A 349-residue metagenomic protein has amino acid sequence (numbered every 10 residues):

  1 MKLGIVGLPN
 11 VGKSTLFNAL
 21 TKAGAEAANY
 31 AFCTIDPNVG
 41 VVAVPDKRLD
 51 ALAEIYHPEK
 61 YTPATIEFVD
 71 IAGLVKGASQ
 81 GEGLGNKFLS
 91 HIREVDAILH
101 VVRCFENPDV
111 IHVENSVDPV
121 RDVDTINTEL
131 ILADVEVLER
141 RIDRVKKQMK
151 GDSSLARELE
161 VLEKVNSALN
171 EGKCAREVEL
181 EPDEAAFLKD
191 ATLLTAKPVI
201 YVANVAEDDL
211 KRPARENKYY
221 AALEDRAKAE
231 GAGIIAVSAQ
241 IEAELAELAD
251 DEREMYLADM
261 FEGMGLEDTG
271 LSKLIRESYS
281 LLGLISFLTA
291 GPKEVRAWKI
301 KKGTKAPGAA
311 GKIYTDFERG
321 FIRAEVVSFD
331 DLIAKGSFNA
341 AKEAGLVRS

Functional and structural regions predicted by a protein language model:
M1-I111, L138-R140, R144: Conserved G1/Walker A P-loop phosphate-binding module
K2-V6, V11, F17, R144-S349: C-terminal-of-GTPase-core extension/linker across diverse P-loop GTPases
G12-F17, P45-H57, G85-D109, R121-L130 (+3 more regions): Phosphate-binding glycine-rich loops and adjacent basic patches that engage nucleotide phosphates, nucleic-acid
L20-Y30, P37-V39, V44-K47, A51 (+15 more regions): Residue-level signal for pocket-adjacent positions within structured domains
F32, D46-L49, T62-F68, E82-D96 (+9 more regions): Amphipathic alpha-helical transducer elements in NTP-driven molecular machines
G40-P45, A72-E82, R93-L155, A168-E181 (+1 more regions): Conserved Switch II/interswitch segment of TRAFAC-class P-loop GTPases
I55-E59, S116, A341: Short intrinsically disordered coil segments
